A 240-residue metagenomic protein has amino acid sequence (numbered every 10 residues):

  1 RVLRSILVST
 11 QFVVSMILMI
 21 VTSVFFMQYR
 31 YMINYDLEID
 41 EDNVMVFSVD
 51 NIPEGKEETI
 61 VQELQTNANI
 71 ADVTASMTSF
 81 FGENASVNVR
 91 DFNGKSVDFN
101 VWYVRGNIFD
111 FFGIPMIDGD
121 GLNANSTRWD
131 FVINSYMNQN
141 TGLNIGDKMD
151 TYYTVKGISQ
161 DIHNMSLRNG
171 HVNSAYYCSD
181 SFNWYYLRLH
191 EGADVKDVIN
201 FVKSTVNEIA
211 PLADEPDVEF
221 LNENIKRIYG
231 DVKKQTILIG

Functional and structural regions predicted by a protein language model:
R1-V73, D197, D214-E219, E223-G240: Helix-terminus/capping and membrane-interface signal
V2, D40-D42, G94-V97, S126 (+3 more regions): Short, solvent-exposed coil/turn segments
S9, V13, F26, Y103 (+2 more regions): Alpha-helical architecture
L18, L122, Q160: Short, flexible micro-motifs
V21, N100-V101, H190, D217: Small/polar loops that bind or transfer phosphate-bearing groups
F26-Q139: Structured, solvent-exposed hinge/loop segments at the ends of secondary-structure elements
G55-D72, S135-N144, T151-T236: "Rare, low-scoring activations can occur in soluble or secreted enzymes where short amphipathic helices or signal
